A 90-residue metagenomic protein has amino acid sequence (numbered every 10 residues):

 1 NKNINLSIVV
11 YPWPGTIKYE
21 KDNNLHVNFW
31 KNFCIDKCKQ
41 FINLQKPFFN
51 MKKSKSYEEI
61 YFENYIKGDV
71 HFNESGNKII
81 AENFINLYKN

Functional and structural regions predicted by a protein language model:
N1-F49: Conserved, well-ordered alpha-helix/loop/beta-strand core segments that scaffold catalytic motifs
K21-L25, E58-E59, K89: General N-terminal targeting signals
F33-I35, F62-Y65: Short hydrophobic "helix-edge" motifs at membrane interfaces and signal-peptide entry regions
N50-E63: Short, flexible, mixed-charge acidic loops at enzyme active sites
N64-N90: Histidine-centered active-site loop/cap adjacent to the catalytic His in serine esterases/O-acetyl transfer systems
